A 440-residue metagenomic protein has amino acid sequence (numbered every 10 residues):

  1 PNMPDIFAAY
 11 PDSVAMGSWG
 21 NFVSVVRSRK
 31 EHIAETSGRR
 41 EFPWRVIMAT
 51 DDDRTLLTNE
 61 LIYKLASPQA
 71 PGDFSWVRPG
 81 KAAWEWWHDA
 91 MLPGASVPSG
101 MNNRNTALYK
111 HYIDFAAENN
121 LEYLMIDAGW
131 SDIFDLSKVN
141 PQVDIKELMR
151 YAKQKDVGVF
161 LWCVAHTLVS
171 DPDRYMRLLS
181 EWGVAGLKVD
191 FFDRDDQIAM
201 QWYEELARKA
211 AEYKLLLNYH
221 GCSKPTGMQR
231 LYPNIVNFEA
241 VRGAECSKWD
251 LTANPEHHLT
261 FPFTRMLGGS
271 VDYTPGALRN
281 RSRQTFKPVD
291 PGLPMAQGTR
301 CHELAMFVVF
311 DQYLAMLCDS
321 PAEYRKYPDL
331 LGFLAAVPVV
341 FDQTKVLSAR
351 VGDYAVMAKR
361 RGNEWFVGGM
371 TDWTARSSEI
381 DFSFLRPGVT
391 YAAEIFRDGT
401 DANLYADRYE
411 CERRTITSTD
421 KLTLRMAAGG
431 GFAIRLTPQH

Functional and structural regions predicted by a protein language model:
P1-Q69: N-terminal accessory beta-strand-rich subdomains and adjacent acidic, glycine-rich linkers that precede catalytic cores
W87-L108, W162-D171: Active-site mouth loops of central-metabolism enzymes
T106-D127, W182: Catalytic domains of carbohydrate-active enzymes, especially glycoside hydrolases
D127-T299: Aromatic- and carboxylate-enriched substrate-binding clefts and catalytic-loop regions of carbohydrate-active enzymes
D190, I395-T419: Solvent-exposed beta-strand/loop surfaces of large extracellular or lumenal domains
D319-F366, D401-D407: Glycan-recognition and catalytic regions of carbohydrate-active enzymes
R350-A392, F432-A433: Carbohydrate-binding surface patches
R413-H440: C-terminal beta-strand-rich structural cap/linker in extracellular carbohydrate-active enzymes
